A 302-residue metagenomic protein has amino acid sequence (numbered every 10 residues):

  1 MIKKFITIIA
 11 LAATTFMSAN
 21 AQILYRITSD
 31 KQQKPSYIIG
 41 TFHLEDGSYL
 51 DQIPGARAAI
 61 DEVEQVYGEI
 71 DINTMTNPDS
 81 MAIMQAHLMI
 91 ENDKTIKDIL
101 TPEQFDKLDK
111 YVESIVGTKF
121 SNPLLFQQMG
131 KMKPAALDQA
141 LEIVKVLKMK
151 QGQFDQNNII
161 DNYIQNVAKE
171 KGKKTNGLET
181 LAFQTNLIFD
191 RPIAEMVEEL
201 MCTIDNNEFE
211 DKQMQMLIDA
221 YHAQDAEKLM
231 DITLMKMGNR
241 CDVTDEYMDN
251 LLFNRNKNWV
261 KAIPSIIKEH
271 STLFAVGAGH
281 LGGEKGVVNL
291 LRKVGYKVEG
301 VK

Functional and structural regions predicted by a protein language model:
M1-I2, A19, V287-L291: Composition- and surface-driven signal marking solvent-exposed, interaction-prone regions in large proteins
I2-I8: Sec-dependent signal peptide recognition, specifically the positively charged N-region followed immediately by
A10, S48, E284: Active-site-proximal flexible loops/turns
A10-A19: Hydrophobic h-region of N-terminal signal peptides that target proteins for export in Gram-negative bacteria
N20-I27: Cleaved targeting-peptide boundary
S29-S36, F42-V243, Y247: Structured, acidic catalytic/metal-binding patches in enzyme active sites
D242-K302: A cross-kingdom marker for long, charged
